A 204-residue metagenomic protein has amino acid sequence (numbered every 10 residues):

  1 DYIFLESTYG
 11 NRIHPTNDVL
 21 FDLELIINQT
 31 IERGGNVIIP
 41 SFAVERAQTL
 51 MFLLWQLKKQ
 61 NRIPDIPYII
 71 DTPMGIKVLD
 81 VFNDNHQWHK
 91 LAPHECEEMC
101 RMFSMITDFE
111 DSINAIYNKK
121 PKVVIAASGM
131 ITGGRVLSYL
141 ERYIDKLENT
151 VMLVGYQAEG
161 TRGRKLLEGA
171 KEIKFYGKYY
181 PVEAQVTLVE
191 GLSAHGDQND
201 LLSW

Functional and structural regions predicted by a protein language model:
D1-W204: Acidic/His-rich, metal-assisted hydrolase cores and their charged scaffolds
